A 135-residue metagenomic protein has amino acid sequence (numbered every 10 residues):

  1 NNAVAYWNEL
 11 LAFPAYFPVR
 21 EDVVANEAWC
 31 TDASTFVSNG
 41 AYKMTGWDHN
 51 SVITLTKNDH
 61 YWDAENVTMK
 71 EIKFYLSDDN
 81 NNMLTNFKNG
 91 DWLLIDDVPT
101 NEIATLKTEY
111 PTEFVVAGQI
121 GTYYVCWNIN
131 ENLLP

Functional and structural regions predicted by a protein language model:
N2-V67, E71: Gly/Pro-rich hinge or "lid" segments in bacterial periplasmic/extracellular proteins
L10, I95-E102, A117-Y123: Ligand-binding clamshell of periplasmic/extracellular solute-binding protein-like
E27, D59-T105: Ligand-site clamp/hinge motif
Y42, L55, F87, W92 (+1 more regions): Conserved hydrophobic/aromatic pocket- or pore-lining residues that grip, position, or stack substrates in active sites
T45, K73-Y75, V115: General small-molecule cofactor/ligand-binding pocket signal
W47-N50, D79, Q119-G121: Short strand-connecting beta-turns/loops that link adjacent beta-strands
T56-H60, Q119-P135: A bilobed periplasmic-binding-protein/Venus flytrap-type ligand-binding module shared by bacterial periplasmic
A104-V116: Ligand-binding "clamshell"
